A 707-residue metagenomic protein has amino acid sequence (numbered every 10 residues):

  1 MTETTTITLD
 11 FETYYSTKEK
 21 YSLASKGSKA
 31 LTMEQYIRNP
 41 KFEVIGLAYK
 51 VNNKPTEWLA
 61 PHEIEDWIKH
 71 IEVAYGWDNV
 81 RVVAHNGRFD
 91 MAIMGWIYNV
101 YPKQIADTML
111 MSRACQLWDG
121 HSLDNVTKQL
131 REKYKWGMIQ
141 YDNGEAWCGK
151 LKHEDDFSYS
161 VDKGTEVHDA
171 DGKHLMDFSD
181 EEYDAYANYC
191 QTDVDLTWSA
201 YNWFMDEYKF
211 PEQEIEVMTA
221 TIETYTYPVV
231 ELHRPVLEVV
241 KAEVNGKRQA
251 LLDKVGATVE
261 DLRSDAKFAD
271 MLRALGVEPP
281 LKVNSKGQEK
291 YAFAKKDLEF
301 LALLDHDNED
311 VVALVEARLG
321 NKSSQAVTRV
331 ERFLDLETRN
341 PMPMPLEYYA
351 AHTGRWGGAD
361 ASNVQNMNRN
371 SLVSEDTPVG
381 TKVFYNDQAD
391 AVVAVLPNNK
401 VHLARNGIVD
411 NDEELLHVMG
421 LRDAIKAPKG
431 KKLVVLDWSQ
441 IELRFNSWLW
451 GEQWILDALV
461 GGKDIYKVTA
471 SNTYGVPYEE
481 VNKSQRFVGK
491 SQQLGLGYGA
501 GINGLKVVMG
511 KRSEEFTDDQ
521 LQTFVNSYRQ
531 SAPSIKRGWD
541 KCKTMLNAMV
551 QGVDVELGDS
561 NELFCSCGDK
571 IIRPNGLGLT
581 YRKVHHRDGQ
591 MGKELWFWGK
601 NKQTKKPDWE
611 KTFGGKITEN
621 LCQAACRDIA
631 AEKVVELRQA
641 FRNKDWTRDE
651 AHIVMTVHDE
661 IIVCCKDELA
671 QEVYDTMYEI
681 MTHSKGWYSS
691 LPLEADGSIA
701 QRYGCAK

Functional and structural regions predicted by a protein language model:
M1-H121, G354, S371-K382, E413 (+1 more regions): Conserved RNase H-like, two-metal-ion catalytic cores of nucleic-acid enzymes
M1-T5, H70-G76, H417-K432, Q639-T647: A short acidic-Thr-Gly-centered motif at the start of a beta-strand
T2-K26, N39, A48, Q129-K133 (+6 more regions): Conserved "right-hand" nucleotidyltransferase catalytic core of DNA-directed polymerases
T8-L9, H85, A106-M109, I425-I441 (+1 more regions): Conserved catalytic palm subdomain of right-hand nucleotidyl-transferase polymerases, strongest for RNA-directed enzymes
R88-N99, R113, A269-G276, S439-Q453 (+1 more regions): Short active-site loop/helix that positions an aromatic residue
D206-M218, I629-V657, I661: Active-site palm subdomain of RNA-directed nucleic acid polymerases
T224, P343, A351, Y474-K644 (+2 more regions): Conserved catalytic core of nucleic-acid polymerases
V673-M681: Short amphipathic alpha-helices in soluble, non-transmembrane regions that often serve as interface/regulatory elements
